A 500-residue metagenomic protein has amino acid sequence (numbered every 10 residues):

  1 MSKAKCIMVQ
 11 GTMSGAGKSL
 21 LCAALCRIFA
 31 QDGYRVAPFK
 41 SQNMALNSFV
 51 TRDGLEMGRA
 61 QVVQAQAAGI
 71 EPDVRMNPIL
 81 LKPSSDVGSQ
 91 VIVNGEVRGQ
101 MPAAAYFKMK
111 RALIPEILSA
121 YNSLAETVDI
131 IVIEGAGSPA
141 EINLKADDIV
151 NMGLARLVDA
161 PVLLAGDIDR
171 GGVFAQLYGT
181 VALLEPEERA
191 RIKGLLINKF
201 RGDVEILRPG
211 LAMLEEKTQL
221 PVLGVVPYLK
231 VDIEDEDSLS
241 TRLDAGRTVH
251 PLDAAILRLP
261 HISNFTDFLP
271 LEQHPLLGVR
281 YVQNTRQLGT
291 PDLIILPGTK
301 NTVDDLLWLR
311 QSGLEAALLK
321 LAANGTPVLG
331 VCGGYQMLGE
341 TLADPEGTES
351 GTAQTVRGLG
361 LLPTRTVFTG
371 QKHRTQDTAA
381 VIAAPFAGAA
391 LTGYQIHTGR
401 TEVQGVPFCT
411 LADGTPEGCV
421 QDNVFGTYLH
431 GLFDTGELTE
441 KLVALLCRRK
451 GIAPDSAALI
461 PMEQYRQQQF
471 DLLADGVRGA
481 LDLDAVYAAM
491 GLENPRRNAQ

Functional and structural regions predicted by a protein language model:
M1-A322, P327, D344-G347, G370 (+1 more regions): Flexible phosphate-sensing "switch/lid" loops adjacent to ATP/NTP-binding sites across phosphate-transfer
G330, G334: Gly/Ala-rich beta-loop-alpha elbow adjacent to hydrolase catalytic centers
M337: Conserved catalytic-site region of short-chain dehydrogenase/reductase
T348-T375, V381: Conserved P-loop NTPase catalytic core
